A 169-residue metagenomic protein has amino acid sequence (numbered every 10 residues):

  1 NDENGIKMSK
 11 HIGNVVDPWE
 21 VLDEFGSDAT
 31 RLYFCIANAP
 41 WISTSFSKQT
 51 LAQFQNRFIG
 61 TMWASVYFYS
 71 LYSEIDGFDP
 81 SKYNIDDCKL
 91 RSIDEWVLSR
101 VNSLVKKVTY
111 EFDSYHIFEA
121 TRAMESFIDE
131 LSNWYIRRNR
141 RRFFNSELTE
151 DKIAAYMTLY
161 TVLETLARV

Functional and structural regions predicted by a protein language model:
N1-G13: Active-site and channel-lining beta-strand-loop segments that bind or position nucleotide-derived/phosphorylated
E20-V169: Helix-rich, typically C-terminal accessory recognition domains appended to large enzymatic cores
